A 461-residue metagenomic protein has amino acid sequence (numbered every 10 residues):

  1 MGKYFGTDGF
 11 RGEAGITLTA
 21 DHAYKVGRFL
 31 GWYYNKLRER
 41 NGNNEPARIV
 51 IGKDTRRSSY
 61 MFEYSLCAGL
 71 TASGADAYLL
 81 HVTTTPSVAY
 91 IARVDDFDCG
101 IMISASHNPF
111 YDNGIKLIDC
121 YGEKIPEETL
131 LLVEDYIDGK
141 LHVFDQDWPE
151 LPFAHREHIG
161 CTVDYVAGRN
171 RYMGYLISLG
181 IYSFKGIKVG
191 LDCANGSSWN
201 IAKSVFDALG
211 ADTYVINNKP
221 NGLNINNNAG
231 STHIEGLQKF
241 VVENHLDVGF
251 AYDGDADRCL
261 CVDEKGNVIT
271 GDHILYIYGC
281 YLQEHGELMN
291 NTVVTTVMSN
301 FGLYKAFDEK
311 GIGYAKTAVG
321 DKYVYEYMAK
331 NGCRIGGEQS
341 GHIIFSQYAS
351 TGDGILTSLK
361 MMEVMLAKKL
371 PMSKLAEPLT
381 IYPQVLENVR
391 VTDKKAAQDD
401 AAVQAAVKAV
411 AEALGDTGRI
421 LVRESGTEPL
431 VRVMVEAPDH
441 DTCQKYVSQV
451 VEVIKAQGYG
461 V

Functional and structural regions predicted by a protein language model:
M1-A68, A72-S73, T162-V189, K395-A396: An N-terminal, well-structured beta->alpha segment
F5-G6, I51, A77-V82, M102-I103 (+7 more regions): General beta-strand structural signal in soluble alpha/beta enzymes
E13, N113-V242: Gly/Ser/Thr-enriched, mixed-charge loops and adjacent short helices that form phosphate/oxyanion-binding elements
K36, R40, R48-D112, S204-V262: N-terminal small/polar loop signature for handling phosphorylated ligands or for N-terminal nucleophile
P126, V215, N267-G286, G354-V364 (+1 more regions): Gly/Ser/Thr-rich active-site loops/lids in small-molecule metabolic enzymes that frequently grip phosphoryl groups
L131-M173, S178, E264-G337, I344-F345: Proline/glycine-rich low-complexity loops and linkers
V248, H285-V461: Phosphate-binding and adjacent anionic-ligand microenvironments
